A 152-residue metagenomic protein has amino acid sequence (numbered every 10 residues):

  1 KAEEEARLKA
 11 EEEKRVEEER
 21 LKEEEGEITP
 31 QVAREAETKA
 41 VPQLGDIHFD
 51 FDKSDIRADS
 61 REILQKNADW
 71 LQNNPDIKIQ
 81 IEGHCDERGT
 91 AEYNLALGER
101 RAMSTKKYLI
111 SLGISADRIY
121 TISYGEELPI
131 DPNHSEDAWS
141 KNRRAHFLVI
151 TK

Functional and structural regions predicted by a protein language model:
K1-K78, K152: Periplasmic peptidoglycan-binding/tethering modules of Gram-negative envelope proteins
E82-K152: Periplasmic OmpA-like peptidoglycan-binding domain that tethers envelope proteins to the cell wall
